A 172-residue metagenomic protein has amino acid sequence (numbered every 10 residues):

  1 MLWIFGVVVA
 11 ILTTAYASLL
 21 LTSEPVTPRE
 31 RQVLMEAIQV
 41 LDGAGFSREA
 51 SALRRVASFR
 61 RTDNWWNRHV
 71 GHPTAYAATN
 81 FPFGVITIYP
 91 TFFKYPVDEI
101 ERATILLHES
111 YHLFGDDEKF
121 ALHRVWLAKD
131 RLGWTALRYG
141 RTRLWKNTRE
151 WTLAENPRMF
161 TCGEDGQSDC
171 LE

Functional and structural regions predicted by a protein language model:
M1-L2, E99: Structural motif marking the loop-to-transmembrane transition
L2-F46, A50, R60-P82, D116-E172: Metalloprotease/metallohydrolase-associated module, dominated by Zn2+-dependent proteases
L53-V56: Outer-membrane beta-barrel translocator/channel fold
R68-A103, S110: Active-site scaffold of zinc-dependent metalloenzymes
I100-D116, A121-L122, W126: Active-site recognition of the HExxH zinc-binding catalytic motif
